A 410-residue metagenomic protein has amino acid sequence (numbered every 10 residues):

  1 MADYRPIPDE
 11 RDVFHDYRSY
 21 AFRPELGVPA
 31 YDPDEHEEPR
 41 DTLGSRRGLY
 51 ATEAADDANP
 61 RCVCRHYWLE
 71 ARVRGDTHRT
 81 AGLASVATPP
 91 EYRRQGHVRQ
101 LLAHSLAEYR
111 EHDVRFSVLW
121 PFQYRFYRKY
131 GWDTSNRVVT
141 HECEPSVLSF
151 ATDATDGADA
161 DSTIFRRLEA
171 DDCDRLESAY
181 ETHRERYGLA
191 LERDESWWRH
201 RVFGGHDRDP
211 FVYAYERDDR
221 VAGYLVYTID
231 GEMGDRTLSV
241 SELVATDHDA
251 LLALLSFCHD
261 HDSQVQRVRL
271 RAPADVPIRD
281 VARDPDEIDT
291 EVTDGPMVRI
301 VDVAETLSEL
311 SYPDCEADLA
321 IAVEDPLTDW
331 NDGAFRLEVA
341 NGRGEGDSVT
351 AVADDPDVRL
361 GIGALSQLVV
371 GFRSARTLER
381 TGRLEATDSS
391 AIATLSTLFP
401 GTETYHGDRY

Functional and structural regions predicted by a protein language model:
M1-C62, G82, F150-W197, T237: Short amphipathic alpha-helix that is part of the acyltransferase structural core
A2-H15, I164-Y410: Intrinsically disordered, low-complexity, positively biased terminal segments
G48, A55-L69, G82, A87 (+3 more regions): Conserved beta-strand in the GNAT
A71-G82, R93, H112, E232-S239: A conserved beta-turn-beta hairpin within the catalytic core of GNAT-like acetyltransferases that forms part
L83-R93, S239-H248: A short, internal acetyl-CoA/4′-phosphopantetheine-binding micro-motif in the GNAT/acyltransferase core
Y92-L101, D249-A253: Conserved acetyl-CoA pyrophosphate-binding loop and the N-cap/start of the following alpha-helix in GNAT-like
L102, Y109-P121, S263-P273: Conserved GNAT acetyl-CoA-binding A-motif
V114-R115, P121-T140, D275-E291: Conserved active-site alpha-helix within GNAT-family acetyltransferase domains
